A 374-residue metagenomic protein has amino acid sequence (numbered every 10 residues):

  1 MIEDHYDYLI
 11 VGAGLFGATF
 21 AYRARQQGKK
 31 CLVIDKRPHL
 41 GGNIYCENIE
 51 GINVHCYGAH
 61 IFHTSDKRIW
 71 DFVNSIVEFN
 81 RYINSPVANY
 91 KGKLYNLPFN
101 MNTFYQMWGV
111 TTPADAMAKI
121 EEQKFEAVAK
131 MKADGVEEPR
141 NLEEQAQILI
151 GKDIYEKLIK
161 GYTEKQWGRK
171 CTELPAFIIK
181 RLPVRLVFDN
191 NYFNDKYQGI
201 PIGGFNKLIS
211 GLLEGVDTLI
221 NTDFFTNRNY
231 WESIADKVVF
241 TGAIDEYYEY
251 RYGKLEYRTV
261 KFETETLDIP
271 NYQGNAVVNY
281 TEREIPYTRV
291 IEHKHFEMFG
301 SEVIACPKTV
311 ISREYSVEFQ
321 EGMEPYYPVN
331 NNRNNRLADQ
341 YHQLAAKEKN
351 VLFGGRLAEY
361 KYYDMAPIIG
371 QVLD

Functional and structural regions predicted by a protein language model:
Y6-V33: N-terminal Rossmann-like FAD-binding beta1-loop-alpha1 element of flavoenzymes
L9-V11, I34, S233-D245: Short hydrophobic core segments
L15-F16, P38-L40, N102, E164 (+5 more regions): Short, solvent-exposed loop/turn segments at secondary-structure junctions
R25-E50: Glycine-rich FAD pyrophosphate-binding loop
E50-F125: Dinucleotide-binding Rossmann-like beta1-alpha1 core, especially the glycine-rich loop that anchors the ADP
D71, S75, I154, Q273 (+1 more regions): Structural/interface elements that position substrates and couple domains in central-metabolism enzymes
A88-K93, N102-K237, T241: Active-site/ligand-binding neighborhood in enzyme catalytic cores
A235, E246-D374: C-terminal segments that line or cap access tunnels to active or ligand-binding sites in enzymes and enzyme-associated
